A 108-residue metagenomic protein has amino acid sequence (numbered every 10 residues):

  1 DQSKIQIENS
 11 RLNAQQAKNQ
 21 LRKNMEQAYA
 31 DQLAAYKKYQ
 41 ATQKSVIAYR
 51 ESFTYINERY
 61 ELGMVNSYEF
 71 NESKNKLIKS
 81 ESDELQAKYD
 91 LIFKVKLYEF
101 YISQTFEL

Functional and structural regions predicted by a protein language model:
D1-I47, M64: Sec/SRP-type N-terminal targeting helices
K4, S67-I78: Short, charged, amphipathic alpha-helical segments
R11-K18, R50-F53, N57, V95: Structural signal for well-ordered, non-membrane alpha-helices
A30-E51, Y55-N57, L62, N75-L91: Amphipathic, heptad-repeat-like alpha-helical segments
D83-L108: Acidic, low-complexity, intrinsically disordered peripheral segments
